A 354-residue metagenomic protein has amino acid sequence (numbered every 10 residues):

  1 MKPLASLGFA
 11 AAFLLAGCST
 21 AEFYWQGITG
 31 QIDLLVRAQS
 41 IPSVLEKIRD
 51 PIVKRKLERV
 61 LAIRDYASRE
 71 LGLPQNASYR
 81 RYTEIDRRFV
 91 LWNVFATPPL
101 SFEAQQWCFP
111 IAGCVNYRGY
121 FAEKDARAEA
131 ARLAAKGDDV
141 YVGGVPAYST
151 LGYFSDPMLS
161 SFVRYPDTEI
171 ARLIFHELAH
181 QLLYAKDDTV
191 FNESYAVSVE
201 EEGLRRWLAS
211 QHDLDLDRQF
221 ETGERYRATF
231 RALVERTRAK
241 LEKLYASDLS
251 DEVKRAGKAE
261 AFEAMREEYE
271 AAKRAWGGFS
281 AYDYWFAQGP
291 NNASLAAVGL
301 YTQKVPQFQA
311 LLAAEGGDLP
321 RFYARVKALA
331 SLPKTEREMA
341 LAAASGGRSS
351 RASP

Functional and structural regions predicted by a protein language model:
M1-L4: Positively charged n-region of N-terminal signal peptides that target proteins for export
S6-A16: Bacterial N-terminal signal peptides
G17-Q39: Bacterial Sec signal peptide processing site at the extreme N-terminus
Q31-A67: Amphipathic alpha-helical packing elements
L34, V53-V60, G119-A126, V163-R172 (+6 more regions): Solvent-exposed, acidic/flexible segments
L35-R49, W107-V115, Q288-P290, P306: Acidic/histidine-rich, surface-exposed loop or edge segments in extracytoplasmic proteins
A62-R227: Acidic/His-rich structured neighborhood in mature extracellular/periplasmic domains
A232-P354: Pan-zinc metallopeptidase signature
